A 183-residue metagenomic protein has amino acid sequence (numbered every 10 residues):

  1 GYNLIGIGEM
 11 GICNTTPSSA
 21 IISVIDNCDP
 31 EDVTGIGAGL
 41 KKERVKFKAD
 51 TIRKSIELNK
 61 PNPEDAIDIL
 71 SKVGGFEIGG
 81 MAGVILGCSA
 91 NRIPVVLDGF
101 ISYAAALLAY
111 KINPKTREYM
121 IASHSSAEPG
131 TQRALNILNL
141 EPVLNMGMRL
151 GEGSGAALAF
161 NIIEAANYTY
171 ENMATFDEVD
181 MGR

Functional and structural regions predicted by a protein language model:
G1-R183: N-terminal loops that bind phosphate or other acidic moieties and the adjacent beta-alpha structural core
